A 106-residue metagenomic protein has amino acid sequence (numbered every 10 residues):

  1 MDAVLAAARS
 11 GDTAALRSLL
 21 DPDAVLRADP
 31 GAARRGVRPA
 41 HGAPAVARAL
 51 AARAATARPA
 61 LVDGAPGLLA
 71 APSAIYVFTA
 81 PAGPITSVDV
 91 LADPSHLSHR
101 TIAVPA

Functional and structural regions predicted by a protein language model:
M1-A106: C-terminal and inter-domain tail/linker signature
